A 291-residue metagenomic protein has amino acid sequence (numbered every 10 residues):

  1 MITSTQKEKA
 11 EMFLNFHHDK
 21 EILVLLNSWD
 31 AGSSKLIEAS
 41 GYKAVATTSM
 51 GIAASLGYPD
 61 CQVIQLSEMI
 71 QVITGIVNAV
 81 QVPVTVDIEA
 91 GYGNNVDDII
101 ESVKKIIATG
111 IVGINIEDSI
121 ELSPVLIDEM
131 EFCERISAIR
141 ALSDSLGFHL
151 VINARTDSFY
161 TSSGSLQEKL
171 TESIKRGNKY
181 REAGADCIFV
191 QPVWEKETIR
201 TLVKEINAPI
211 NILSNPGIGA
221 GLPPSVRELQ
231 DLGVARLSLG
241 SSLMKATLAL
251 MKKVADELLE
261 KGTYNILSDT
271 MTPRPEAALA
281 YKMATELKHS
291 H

Functional and structural regions predicted by a protein language model:
I2-L239, A246, K252, D256-E257 (+1 more regions): Alpha/beta enzyme core
V80, L259-G262, P275: C-terminal alpha-helix/helix-terminus motif
H149, T263-T270: Flexible, glycine/charged-enriched surface loops at secondary-structure junctions
R181, G262-T263: Poly-acidic low-complexity segments
L267-H291: A short, charged, Gly/Pro-tolerant segment at domain boundaries
